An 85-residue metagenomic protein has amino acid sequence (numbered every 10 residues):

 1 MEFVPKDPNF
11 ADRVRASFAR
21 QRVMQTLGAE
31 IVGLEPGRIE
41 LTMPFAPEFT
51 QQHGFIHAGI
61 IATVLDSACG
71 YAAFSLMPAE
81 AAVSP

Functional and structural regions predicted by a protein language model:
M1-T42, P47: Non-catalytic linker/capping segments at the edges of enzyme domains
R15, V23, G54, L76-A79: Short linear sequence elements within intrinsically disordered, low-complexity coil regions
M24-L27, Q51, A72-F74: A short, acidic/glycine-rich surface segment
P44-G70, A82: Hot-dog-fold acyl-thioester-processing enzymes
Y71-P85: Hydrophobic beta-strand-centered segment that forms part of the acyl-chain substrate-binding groove
